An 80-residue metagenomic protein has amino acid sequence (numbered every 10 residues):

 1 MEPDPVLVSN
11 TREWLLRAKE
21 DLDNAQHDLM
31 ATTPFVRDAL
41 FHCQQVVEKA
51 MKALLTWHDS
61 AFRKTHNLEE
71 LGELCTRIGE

Functional and structural regions predicted by a protein language model:
M1-E80: Terminal alpha-helical segments
